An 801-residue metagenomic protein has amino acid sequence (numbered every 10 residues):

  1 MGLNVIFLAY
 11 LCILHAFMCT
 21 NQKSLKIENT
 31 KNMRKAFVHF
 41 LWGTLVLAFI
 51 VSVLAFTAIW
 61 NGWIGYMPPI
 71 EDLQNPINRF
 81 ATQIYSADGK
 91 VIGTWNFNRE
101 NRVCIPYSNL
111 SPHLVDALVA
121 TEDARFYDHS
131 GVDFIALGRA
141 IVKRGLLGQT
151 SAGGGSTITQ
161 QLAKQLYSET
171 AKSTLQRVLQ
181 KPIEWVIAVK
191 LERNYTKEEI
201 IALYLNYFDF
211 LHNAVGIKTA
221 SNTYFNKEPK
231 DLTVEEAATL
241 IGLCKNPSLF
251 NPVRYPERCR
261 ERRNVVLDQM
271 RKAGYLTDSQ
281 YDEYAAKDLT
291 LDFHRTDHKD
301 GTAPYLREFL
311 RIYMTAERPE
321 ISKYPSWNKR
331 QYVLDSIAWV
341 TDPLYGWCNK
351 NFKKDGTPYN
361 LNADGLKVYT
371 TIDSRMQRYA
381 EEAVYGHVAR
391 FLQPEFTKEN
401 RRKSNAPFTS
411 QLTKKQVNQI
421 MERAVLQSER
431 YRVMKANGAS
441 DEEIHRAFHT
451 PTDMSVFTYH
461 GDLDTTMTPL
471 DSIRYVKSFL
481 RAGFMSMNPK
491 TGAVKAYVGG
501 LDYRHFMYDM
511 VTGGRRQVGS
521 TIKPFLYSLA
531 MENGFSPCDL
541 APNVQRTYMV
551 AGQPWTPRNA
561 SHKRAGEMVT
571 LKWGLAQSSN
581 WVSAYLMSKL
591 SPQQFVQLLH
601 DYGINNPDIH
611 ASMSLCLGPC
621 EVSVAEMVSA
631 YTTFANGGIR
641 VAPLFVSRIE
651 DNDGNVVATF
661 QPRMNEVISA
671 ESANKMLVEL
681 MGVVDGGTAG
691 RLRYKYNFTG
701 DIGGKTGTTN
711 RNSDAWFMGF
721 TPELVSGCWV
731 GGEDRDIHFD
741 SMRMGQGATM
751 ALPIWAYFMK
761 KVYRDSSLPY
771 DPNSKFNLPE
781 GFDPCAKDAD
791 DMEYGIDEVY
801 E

Functional and structural regions predicted by a protein language model:
I6, F17-C19, L25-Y85, R125 (+2 more regions): N-terminal type II signal-anchor transmembrane helix that functions as the membrane-insertion/stop-transfer segment
L54, G89, L118, L162 (+14 more regions): Residue-level preference for non-acidic, small/hydrophobic
I59, L110, E122-D133, L147-S151 (+18 more regions): Bacterial peptidoglycan biogenesis and beta-lactam-recognition machinery
N78-A81, Y85-E283, D288-W339, Y345 (+5 more regions): Peptidoglycan glycan-strand catalytic modules in the bacterial/periplasmic cell-wall system
T157-I158, L166-S168, S173, R177 (+5 more regions): Active-site-adjacent helix/loop patches that line small-molecule binding or acyl-intermediate pockets
T277-T371, R375-A439: Non-catalytic structural connector segments
D288, G513-M568, A642-V656: Short, glycine/proline-biased beta-turn/loop segments that scaffold the active-site neighborhood
T370-R390, M421-N488, A493, Y497-V498 (+4 more regions): A penicillin-recognizing enzyme superfamily signal
